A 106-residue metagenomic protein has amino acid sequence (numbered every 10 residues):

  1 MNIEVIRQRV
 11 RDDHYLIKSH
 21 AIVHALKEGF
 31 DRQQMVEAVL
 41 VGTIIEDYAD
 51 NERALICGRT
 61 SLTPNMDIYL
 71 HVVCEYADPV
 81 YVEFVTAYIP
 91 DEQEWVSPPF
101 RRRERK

Functional and structural regions predicted by a protein language model:
M1-K106: Ribonuclease/tRNase effector modules and their secretory precursors
